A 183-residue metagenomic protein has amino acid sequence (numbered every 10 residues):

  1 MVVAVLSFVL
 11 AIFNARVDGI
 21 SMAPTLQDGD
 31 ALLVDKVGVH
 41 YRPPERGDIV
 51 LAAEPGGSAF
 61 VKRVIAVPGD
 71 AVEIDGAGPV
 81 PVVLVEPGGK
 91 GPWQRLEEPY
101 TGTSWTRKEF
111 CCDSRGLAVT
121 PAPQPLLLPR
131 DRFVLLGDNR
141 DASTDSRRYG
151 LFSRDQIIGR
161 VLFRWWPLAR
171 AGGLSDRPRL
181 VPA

Functional and structural regions predicted by a protein language model:
A4-V5: Aromatic-anchored segments of alpha-helical transmembrane domains
F8-R16, M22-A183: Soluble "head" domains of membrane/secretory-pathway proteins
